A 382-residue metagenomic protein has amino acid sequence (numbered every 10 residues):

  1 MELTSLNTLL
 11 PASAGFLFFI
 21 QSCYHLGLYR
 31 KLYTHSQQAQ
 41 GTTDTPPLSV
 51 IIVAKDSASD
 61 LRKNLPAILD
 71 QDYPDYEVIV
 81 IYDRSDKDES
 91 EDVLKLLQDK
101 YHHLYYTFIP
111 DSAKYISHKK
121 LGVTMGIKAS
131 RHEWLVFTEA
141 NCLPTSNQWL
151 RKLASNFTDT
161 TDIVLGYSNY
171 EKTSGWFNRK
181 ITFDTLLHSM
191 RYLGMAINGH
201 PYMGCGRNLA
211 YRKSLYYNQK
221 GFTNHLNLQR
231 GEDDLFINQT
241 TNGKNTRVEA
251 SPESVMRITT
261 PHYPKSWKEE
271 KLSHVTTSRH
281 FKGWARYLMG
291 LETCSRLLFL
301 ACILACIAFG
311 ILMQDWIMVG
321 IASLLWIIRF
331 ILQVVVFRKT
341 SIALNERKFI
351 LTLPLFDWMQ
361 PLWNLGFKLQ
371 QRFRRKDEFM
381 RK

Functional and structural regions predicted by a protein language model:
M1-T42, F337, N364: N-terminal membrane-anchoring/stem segments of glycan-assembly enzymes
P46-S49, E77: Cell-envelope/extracellular polymer assembly enzymes that use nucleotide-activated donors
P66-A113: Acidic donor-binding segment of Leloir-type glycosyltransferases
D88, E139-S155: Acidic donor-binding/catalytic loop of UDP-sugar-dependent glycosyltransferases, especially processive GT2
Y105-A113, H118, G122, K152-T223 (+3 more regions): Long helical/loop segments within the catalytic core of UDP-sugar-dependent glycosyltransferases, especially the large
V123, L135: Short aromatic/hydrophobic "clamp" motif used to bind/position activated sugar donors
F157, I163-H188, S214-Y217, T223-R286: Catalytic donor/gating beta->alpha subdomain of glycosyltransferases that bind UDP-sugars
T293-D377: Membrane-embedded multi-pass helical conduit in multi-pass membrane proteins, especially envelope-biosynthetic
